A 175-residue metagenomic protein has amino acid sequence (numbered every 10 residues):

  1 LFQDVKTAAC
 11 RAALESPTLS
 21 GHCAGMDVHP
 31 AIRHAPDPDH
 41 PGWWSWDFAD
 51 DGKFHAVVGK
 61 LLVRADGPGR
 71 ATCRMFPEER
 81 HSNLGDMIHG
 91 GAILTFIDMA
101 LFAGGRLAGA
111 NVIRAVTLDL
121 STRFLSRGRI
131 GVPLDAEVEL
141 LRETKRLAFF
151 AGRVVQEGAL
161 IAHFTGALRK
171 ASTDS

Functional and structural regions predicted by a protein language model:
C10, S16-S175: Terminal targeting signals and extreme-terminal segments of soluble enzymes
